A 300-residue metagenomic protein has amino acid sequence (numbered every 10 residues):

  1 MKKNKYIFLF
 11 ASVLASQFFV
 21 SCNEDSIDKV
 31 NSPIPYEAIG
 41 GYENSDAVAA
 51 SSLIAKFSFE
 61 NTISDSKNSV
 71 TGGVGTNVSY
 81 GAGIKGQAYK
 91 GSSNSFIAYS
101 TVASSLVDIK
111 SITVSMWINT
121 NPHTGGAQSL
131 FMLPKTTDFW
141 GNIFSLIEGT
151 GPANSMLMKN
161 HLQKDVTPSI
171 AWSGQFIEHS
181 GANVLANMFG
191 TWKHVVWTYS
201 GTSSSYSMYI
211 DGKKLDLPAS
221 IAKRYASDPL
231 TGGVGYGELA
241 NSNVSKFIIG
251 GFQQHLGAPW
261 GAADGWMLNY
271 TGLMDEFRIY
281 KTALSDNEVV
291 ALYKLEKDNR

Functional and structural regions predicted by a protein language model:
M1-F8: Bacterial N-terminal signal peptides that target proteins for export
S12-A15: Classical Sec-dependent N-terminal signal peptides that target proteins to the secretory pathway
Q17-S21: C-terminal motif of bacterial Sec signal peptides marking the signal peptidase cleavage site
N23-T71, I84-R300: Extracellular glycan-associated modules
T76-V78, A82: Small-residue (G/S/T/A) turn/hinge positions that recur once per unit in extracellular repeat modules
